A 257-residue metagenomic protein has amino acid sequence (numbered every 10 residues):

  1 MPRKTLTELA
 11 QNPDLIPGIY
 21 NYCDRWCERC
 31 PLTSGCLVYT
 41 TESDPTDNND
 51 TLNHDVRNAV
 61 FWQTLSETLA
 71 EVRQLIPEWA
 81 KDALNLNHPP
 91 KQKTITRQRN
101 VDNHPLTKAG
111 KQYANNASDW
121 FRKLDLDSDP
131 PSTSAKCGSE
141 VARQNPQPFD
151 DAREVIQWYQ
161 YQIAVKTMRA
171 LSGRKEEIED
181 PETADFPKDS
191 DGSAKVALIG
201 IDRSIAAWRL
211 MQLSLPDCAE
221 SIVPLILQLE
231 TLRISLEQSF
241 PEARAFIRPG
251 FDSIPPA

Functional and structural regions predicted by a protein language model:
M1-Q74: N-terminal cysteine/histidine-rich coordination modules
E42-T46, L52-G110, N116, W120: Metal-dependent nuclease catalytic cores that hydrolyze phosphodiester bonds in DNA/RNA, characterized by
N85-A257: Hydrophobic, aromatic-lined core segments that form the binding pocket/scaffold for planar heteroaromatic ligands
